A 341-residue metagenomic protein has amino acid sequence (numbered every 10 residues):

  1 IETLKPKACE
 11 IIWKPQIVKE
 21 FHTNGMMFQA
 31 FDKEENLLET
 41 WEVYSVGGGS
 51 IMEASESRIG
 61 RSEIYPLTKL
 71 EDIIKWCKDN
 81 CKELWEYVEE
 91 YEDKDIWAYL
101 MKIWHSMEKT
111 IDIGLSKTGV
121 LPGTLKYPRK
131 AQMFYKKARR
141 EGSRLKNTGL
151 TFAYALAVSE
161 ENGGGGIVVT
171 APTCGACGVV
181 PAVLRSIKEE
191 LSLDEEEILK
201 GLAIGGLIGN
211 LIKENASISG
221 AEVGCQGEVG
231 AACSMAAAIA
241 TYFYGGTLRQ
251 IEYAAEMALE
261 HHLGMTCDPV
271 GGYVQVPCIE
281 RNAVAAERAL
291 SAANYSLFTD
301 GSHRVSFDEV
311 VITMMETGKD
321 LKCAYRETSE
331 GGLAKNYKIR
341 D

Functional and structural regions predicted by a protein language model:
I1-L70, V158, G163-A171, A176-I208 (+3 more regions): Gly/Ser-rich oxyanion-binding loop with an adjacent helix/lid that shapes the negatively charged ligand pocket
E2-E141, L150: C-terminal regulatory domains involved in ligand/effector binding and gene-expression control
F21, D93-M107, R144, T148-A155 (+12 more regions): Generic structural signal for well-ordered, non-membrane alpha-helical segments in soluble metabolic enzymes
H22-N24, M133-G142, S186-K188, K213-S217 (+4 more regions): Short, charged low-complexity intrinsically disordered segments located at boundaries of structured domains
S55-R61, L70-K82, E89-E92, C174 (+2 more regions): Short alpha-helical interface patches
E92, E108-L115, S159, G163 (+6 more regions): Generic secondary-structure transition motif, activating predominantly at the C-termini of alpha-helices
A98, H105-G224, G332-D341: Accessory "access/gating" subregions that flank catalytic or transport cores
A240-D341: Functionally critical mobile loop/hinge segments
